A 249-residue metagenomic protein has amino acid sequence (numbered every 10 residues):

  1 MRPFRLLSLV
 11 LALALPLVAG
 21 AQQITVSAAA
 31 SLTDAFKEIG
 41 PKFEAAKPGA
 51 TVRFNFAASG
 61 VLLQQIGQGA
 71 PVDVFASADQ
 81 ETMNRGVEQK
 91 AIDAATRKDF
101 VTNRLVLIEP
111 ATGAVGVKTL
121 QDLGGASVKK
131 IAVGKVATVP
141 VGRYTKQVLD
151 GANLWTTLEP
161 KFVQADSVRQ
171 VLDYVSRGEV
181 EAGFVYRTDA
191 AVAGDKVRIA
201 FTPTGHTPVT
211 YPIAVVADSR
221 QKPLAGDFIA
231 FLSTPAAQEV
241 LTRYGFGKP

Functional and structural regions predicted by a protein language model:
M1-P3: N-terminal secretory signal peptides that target proteins for export/translocation
R5-V18: Bacterial N-terminal signal peptides
Q22-K47, T51-G60, Q64-Q68, S77-Q80 (+1 more regions): Exported/periplasmic ABC-transporter solute-binding proteins
